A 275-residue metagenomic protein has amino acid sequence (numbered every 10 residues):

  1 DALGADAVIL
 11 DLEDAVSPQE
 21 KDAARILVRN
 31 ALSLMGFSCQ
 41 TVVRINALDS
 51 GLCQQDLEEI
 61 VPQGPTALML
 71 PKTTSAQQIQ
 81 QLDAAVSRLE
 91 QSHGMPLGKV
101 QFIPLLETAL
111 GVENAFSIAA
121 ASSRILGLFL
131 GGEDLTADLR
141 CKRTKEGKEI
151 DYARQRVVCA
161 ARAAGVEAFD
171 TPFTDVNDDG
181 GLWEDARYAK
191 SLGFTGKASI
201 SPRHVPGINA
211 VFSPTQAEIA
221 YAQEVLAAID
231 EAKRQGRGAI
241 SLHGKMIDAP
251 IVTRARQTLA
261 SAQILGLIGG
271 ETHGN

Functional and structural regions predicted by a protein language model:
D1-N275: Expand to "…catalyze enediolate/carbanion chemistry for C-C bond making/breaking, isomerization, decarboxylation
